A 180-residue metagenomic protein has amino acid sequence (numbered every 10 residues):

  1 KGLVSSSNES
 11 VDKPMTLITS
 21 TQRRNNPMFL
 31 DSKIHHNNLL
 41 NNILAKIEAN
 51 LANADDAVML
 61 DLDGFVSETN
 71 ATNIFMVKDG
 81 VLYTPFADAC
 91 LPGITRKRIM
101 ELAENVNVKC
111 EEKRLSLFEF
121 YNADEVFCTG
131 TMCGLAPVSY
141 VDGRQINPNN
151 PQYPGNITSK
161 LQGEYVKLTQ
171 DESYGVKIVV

Functional and structural regions predicted by a protein language model:
K1-V180: Helix-start/capping segments and mature chain N-termini
